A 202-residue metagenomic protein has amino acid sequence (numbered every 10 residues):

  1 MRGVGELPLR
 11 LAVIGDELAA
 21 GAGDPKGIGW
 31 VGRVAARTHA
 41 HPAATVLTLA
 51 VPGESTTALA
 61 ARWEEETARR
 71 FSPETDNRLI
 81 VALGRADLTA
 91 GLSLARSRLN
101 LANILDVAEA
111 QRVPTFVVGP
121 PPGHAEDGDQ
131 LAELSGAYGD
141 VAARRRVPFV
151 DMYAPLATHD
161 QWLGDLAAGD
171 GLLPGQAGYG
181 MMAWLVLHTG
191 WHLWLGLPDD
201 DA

Functional and structural regions predicted by a protein language model:
M1-P52, E64-P73: Serine-esterase "nucleophile elbow" of acetyl-processing enzymes
E6, A68-D76, Q111-R112, L193-L195: Glycine-rich phosphate-binding loop signature in dinucleotide/nucleotide-binding domains
R10, N77-I80, P114: Structural motif
I14-G15, L49-P52, A82-R85, V118-P122 (+1 more regions): Active-site-proximal beta-strand/loop segments in catalytic clefts of secreted hydrolases
D24-G27, T56-R98: Oxyanion-hole/transition-state-stabilizing segment in secreted/luminal serine hydrolases and related acyltransferases
A82-A86, I104-G136, H159: Active-site segments of SGNH/GDSL-like serine hydrolases that catalyze O-acetyl group transfer/hydrolysis on lipids
P122-A202: Catalytic His-Asp segment of secreted/periplasmic serine-dependent ester chemistry enzymes
